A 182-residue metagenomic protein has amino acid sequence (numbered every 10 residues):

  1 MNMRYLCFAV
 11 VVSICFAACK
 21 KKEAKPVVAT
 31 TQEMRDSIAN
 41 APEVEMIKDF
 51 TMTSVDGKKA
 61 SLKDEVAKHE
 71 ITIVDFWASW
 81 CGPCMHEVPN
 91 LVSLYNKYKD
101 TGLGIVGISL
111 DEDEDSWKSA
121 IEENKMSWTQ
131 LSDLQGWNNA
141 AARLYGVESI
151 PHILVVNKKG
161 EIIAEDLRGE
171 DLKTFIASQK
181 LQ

Functional and structural regions predicted by a protein language model:
M1-D49, Q182: N-terminal targeting signals for export/organelle localization
T51-I71: A short beta-strand-turn-helix
H69-T72, F76-W80, E87, S149: Short pre-active-site segment immediately N-terminal to redox-active cysteine/selenocysteine motifs in thiol-based
D75, I105-S109, L131: Short beta-strand segments
W77-W80, C84, W117, W128: Signature tryptophan residues that serve as conserved aromatic anchors
H86-N124, G136-A142: Structural microenvironment flanking redox-active thiols in thiol-disulfide oxidoreductases
N124-M126, D133-K180: Thiol/disulfide oxidoreductase modules built on the thioredoxin-like
